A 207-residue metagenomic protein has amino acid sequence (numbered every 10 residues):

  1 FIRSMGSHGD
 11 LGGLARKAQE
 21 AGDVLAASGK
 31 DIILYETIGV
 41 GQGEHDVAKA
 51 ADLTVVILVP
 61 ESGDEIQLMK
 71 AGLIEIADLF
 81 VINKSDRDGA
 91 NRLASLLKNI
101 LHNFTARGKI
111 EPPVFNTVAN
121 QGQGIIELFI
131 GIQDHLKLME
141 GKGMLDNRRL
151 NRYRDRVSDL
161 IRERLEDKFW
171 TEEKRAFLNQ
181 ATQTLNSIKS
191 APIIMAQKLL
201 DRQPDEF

Functional and structural regions predicted by a protein language model:
F1-G43, V47-I57, D64-E65: Nucleotide-state-sensitive switch-loop elements of NTP-binding domains
R3-M5, V56-V59, V81-K84, N116-T117: Conserved beta-strand segments of the P-loop GTPase G domain that flank and frequently precede/overlap
A18, E36, L73, N83 (+2 more regions): Residue-level signature of catalytic and energy-coupling elements of molecular machines, predominantly ATP/GTP-dependent
D23-S28, D46-A50, A71-E75, N91 (+1 more regions): Conserved catalytic network of the ASCE P-loop NTPase/AAA+ motor domain
G43, L68-M69, G124: Short acidic active-site motifs
P60-D88: Flexible active-site lid/hinge loop adjacent to a nucleotide/diphosphate and Mg2+-phosphate binding pocket
L79, S85-G141: Canonical P-loop GTPase G-domain recognition
N116, E127-F207: Long, well-ordered amphipathic alpha-helical subdomains in the mid-to-C-terminal portions of large enzyme subunits
